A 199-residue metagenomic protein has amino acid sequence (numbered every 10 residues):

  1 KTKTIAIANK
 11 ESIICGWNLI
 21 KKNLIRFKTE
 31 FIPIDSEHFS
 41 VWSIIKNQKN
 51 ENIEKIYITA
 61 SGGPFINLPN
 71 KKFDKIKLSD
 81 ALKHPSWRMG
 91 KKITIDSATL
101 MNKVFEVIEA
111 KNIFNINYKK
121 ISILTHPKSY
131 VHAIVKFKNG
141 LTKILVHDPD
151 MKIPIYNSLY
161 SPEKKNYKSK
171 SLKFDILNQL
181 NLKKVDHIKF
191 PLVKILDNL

Functional and structural regions predicted by a protein language model:
K1-L199: Catalytic, metal-anchored helix/loop core of enzyme active sites in primary metabolism
